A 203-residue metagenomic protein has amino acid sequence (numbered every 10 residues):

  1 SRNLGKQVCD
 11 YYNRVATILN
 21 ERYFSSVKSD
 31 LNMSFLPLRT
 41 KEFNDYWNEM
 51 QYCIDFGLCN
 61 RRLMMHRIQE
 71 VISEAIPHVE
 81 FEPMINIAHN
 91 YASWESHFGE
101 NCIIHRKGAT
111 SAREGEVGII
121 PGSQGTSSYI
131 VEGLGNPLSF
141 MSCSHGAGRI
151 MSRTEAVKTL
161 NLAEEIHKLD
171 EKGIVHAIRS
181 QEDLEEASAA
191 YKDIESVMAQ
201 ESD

Functional and structural regions predicted by a protein language model:
R2-D203: Domain-length cofactor-binding catalytic modules of enzymes
